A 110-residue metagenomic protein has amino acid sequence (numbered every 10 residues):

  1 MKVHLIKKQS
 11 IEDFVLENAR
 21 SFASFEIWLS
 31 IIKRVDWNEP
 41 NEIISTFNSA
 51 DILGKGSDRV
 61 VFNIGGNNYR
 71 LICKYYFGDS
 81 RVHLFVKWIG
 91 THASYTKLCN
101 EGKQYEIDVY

Functional and structural regions predicted by a protein language model:
M1-N68, F77-F85, H92-Y110: Basic, Lys/Arg-enriched alpha-helical interface segments
